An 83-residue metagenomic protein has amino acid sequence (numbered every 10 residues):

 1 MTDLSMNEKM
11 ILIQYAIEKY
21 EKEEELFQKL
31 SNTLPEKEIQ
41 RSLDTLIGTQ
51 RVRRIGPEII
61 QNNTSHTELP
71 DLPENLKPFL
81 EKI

Functional and structural regions predicted by a protein language model:
T2-L30: Short amphipathic alpha-helical interface segments
T33-T49: Short amphipathic alpha-helical interaction segments
I47-E58: A short, conserved structural fragment
E58-T67: Minor-groove-contacting beta-hairpin "wing" of winged helix-turn-helix DNA-binding domains
H66-I83: Short, amphipathic alpha-helical interaction segments positioned at domain boundaries
